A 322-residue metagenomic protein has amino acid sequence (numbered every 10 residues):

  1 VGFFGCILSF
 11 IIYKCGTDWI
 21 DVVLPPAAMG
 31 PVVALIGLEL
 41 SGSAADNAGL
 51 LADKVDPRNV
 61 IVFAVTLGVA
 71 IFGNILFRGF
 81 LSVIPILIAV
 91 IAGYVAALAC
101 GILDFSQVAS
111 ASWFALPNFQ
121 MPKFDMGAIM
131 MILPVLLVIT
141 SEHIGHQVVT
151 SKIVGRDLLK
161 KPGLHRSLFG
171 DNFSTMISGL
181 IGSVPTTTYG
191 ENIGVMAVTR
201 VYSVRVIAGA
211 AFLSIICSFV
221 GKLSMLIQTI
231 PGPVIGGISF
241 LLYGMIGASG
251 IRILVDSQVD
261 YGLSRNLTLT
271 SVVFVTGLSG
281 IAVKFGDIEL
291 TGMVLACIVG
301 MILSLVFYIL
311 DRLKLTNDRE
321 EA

Functional and structural regions predicted by a protein language model:
V1-D104, A211, I216-D318: Membrane-embedded alpha-helical modules
P57-T66, I84-P85, C100, P117-V148 (+1 more regions): Hydrophobic, membrane-embedded alpha-helices of multi-pass small-molecule transporters
F105-N118, I153-L159, S167, V306-A322: Intrinsically disordered, low-complexity non-transmembrane regions of multi-pass membrane transporters
S106, S112-F114, P162, G179 (+6 more regions): Flexible, active-site-adjacent loop/turn segments at secondary-structure boundaries
P117, M196, G277: Residues in well-ordered beta-strands of folded domains
P134-V204, E321: Membrane-embedded helical hairpins/re-entrant loop segments and their flanking transmembrane helices within multi-pass
